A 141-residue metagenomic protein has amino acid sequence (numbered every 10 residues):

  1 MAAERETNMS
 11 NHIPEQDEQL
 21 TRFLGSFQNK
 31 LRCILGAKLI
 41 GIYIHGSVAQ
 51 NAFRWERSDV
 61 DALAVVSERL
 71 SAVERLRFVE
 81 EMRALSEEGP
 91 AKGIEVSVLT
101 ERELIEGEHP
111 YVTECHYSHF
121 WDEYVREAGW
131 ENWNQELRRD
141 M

Functional and structural regions predicted by a protein language model:
A2-Y43, E74: Helical scaffold of the NTase/Pol beta-like nucleotidyltransferase catalytic core
N8-H12, E80-M141: Conserved NTP/Mg2+-binding pocket subregion across the NTase superfamily
F27, L31, F78-L85: Hydrophobic alpha-helical packing residues
F27, Y43-H45, F53, Y111: Aromatic side chains
L35-G36, E56, P90: Short, structurally constrained coil/turn elements that cap an alpha-helix or connect an alpha-helix to the following
G36-N51, E103: Short, glycine- and small/hydrophobic-rich beta-strand elements in well-ordered beta-sheets
G46, N51-F78, G93-S97: Catalytic metal-binding acidic patch
